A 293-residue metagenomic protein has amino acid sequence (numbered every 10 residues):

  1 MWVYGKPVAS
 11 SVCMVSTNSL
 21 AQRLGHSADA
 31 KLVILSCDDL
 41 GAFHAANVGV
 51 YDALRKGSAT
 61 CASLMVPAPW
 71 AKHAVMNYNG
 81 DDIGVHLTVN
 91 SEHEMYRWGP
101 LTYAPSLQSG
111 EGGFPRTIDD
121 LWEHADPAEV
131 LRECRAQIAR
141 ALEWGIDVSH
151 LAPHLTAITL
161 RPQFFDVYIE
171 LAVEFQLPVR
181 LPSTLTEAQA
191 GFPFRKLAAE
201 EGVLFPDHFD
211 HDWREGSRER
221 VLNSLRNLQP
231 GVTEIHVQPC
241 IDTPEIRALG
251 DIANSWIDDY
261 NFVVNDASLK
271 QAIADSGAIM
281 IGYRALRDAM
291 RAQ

Functional and structural regions predicted by a protein language model:
W2-I34: N-terminal pre-catalytic segment of deacetylase/amide-hydrolase enzymes
L32-I34, A59-C61, G80-H86, V148-A152 (+3 more regions): Structural preference for beta-strand elements that scaffold enzyme active sites
D38-L40, M65-P69, H86-N90, H154-T156 (+4 more regions): Active-site beta-loop-alpha junctions enriched in small/polar residues
H44-P69: A short alpha/beta connector and helix-capping loop motif
V50-K56, A71-G84, G99-S109, E143 (+1 more regions): Acidic (Asp/Glu)-rich catalytic clusters
E94-W122, D251-N254: Active-site gating loops and adjacent loop-to-helix segments of metal-dependent hydrolytic enzymes
P127, R135-L204, H211-E219, R226: Catalytic domains of cell-wall/extracellular-matrix polysaccharide-remodeling enzymes, centered on de-N-acetylation
R180, L249-Q293: C-terminal domain-boundary segment and adjacent tail
